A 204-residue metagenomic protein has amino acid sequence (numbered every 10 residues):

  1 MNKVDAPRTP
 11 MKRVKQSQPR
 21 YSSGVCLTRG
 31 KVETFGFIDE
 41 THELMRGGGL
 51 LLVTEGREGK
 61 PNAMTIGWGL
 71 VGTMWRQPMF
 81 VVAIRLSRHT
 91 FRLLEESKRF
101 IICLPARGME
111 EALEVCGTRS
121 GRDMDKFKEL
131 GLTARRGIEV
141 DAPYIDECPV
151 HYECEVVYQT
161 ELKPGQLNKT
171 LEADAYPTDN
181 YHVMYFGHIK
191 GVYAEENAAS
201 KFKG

Functional and structural regions predicted by a protein language model:
K3-D5: Extreme N-terminal basic, low-complexity initiation segments that serve as generic localization/processing leaders
P7-I66, L70-G204: Active-site-proximal mixed secondary-structure blocks
